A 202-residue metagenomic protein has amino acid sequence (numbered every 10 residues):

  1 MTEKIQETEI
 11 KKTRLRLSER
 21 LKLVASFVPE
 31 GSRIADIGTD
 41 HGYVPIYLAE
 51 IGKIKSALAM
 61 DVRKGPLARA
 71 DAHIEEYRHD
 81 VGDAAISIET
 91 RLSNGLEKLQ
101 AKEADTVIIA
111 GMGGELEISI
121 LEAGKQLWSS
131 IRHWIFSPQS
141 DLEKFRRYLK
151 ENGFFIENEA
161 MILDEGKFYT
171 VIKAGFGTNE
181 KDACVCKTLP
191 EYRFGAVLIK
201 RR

Functional and structural regions predicted by a protein language model:
E7-L17, E97-K98, E103, E115-R202: Class I S-adenosyl-L-methionine
R16-G31: Conserved alpha-helix/loop element of class I SAM-dependent methyltransferases that forms part of the SAM/SAH-binding
G31-D40: Conserved class I S-adenosyl-L-methionine
G42, I46: Glycine-rich SAM-binding Motif I of class I
E50-S56: Conserved S-adenosyl-L-methionine
M60-G65: Conserved SAM/SAH-binding beta-strand->alpha-helix loop
D71-K102: S-adenosyl-L-methionine
A104-G111: Short SAM/SAH-binding signature in class I
